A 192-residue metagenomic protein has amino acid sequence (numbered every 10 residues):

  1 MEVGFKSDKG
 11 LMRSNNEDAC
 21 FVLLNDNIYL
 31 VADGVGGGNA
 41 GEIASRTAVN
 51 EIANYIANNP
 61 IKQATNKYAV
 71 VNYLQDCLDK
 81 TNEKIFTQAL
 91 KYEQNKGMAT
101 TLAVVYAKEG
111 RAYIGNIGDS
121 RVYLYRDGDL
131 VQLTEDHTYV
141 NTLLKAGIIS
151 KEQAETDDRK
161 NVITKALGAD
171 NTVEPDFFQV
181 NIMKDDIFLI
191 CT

Functional and structural regions predicted by a protein language model:
M1-T192: PP2C/PPM-type serine/threonine phosphatase catalytic domain
